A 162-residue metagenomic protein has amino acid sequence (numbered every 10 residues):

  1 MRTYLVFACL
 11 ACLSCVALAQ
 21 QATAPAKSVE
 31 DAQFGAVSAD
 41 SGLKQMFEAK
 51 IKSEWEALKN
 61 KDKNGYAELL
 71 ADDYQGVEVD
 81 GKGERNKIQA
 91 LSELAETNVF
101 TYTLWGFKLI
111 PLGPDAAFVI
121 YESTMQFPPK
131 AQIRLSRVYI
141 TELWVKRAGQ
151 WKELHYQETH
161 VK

Functional and structural regions predicted by a protein language model:
M1-Y4, Q20: Positively charged n-region of N-terminal signal peptides that target proteins for export
V6-V16: Bacterial N-terminal signal peptides
Q20-A26, R137-K162: Short beta-strand edge/turn micro-motifs at domain boundaries
Q20-D73: Short, low-complexity N-terminal intrinsically disordered segments enriched in polar/charged residues
K44-M46, K63-D115, Q132-S136: A solvent-exposed, acidic/Ser-Thr-rich amphipathic alpha-helical stretch
E54, A90-S92, L104-I110, S123-M125 (+2 more regions): Hydrophobic/aromatic beta-strand elements that line small-molecule binding cavities or substrate pockets in beta-rich
D115-M125: A short hydrophobic beta-strand element
Q126-P128, V161-K162: Sequence/structural signature of outer-membrane beta-barrel proteins
